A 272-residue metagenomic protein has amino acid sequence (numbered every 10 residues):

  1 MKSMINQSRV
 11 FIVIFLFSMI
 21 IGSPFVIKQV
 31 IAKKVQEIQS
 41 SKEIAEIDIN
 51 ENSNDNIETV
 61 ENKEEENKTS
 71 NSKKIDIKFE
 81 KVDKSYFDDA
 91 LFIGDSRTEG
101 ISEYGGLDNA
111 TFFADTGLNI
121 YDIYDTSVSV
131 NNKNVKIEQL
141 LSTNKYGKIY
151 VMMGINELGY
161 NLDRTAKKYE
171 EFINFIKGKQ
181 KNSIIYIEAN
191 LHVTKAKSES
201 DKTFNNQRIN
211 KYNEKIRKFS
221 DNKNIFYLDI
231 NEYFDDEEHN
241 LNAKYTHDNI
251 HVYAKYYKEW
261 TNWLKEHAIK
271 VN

Functional and structural regions predicted by a protein language model:
M1-S8: N-terminal Lys/Arg-rich, disordered targeting/topogenic segments
V10-F25: Hydrophobic membrane-insertion alpha-helices, especially the h-region of bacterial N-terminal signal peptides
F25-D89, S102: N-terminal, intrinsically disordered, polar/charged segments of Gram-positive cell-envelope systems that serve as
E80-K168: Conserved SGNH/GDSL esterase-like catalytic core that processes O-acyl groups on lipids and polysaccharides
M152, E188-A189: Alpha/beta-hydrolase-fold catalytic nucleophile elbow
R164-F172, I209-N210: Charged helix-capping and loop-helix junction motifs
Q180-I184: A short helix->loop->beta-strand "cap" motif at the edges of active sites that frequently abuts
V193-N272: Catalytic His-Asp segment of secreted/periplasmic serine-dependent ester chemistry enzymes
